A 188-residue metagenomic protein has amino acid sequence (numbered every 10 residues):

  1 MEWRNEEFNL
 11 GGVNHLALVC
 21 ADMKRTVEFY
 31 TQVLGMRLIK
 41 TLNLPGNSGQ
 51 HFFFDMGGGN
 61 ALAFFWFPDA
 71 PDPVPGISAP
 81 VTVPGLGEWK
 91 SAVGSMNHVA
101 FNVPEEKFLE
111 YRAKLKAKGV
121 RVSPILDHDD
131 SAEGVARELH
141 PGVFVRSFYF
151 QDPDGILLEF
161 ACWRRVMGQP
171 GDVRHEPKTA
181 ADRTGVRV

Functional and structural regions predicted by a protein language model:
M1-F8: A detector for short, charged/polar N-terminal pre-domain segments
N14-L18: Mature N-terminal segment immediately following signal peptide/propeptide cleavage in secreted/periplasmic
V19-D72: Core segments of cupin and vicinal oxygen chelate
M23-K24, V81-P153, E176-V188: Vicinal oxygen chelate
L44-P45, H128-D130, R164: Conserved beta-strand edge residues that scaffold enzyme active sites
P73-P75, R165-T179: A short, polar/charged loop-to-alpha-helix boundary motif
I156: Conserved Rossmann-like nucleotide-cofactor binding loop
